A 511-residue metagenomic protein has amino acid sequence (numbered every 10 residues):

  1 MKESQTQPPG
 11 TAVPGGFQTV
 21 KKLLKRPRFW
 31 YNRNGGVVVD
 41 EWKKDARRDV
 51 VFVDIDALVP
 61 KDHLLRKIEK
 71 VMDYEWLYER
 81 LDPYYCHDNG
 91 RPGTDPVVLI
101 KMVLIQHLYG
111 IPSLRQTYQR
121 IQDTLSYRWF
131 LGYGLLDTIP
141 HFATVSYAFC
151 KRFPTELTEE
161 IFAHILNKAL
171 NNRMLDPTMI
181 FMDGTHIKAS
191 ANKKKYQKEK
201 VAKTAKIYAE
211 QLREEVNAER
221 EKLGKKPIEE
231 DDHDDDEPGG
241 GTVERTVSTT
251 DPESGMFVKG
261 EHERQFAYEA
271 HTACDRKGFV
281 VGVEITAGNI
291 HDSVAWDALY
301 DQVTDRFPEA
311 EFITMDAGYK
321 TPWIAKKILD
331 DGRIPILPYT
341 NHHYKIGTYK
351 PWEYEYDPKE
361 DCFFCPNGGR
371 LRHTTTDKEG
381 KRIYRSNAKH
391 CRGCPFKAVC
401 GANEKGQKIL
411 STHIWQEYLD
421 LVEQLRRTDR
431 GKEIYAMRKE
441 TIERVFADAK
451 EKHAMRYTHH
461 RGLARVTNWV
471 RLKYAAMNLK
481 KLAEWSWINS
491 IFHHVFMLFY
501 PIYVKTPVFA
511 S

Functional and structural regions predicted by a protein language model:
E3-R28, T506-P507: Positively charged N-terminal leader segments that act as targeting/secretion signals
V20-V51, K203, L212, I336: Short, flexible loop/hinge motifs at secondary-structure junctions
G36-M72, H87: Positively charged, structured surface patches that bind polyanionic biopolymers
E41, G110-Q122, L135-S511: Anion-binding and metal-coordination hotspots
D54, V98-L104, T144, A148 (+1 more regions): A general alpha-helix detector
K61-L104, Y109-G110, H413: Basic, short loop/linker segments at the boundary and entry of helix-turn-helix/winged-helix-like folds
G90-R91, G132-T138: A Lys/Arg-rich helix-loop hairpin that forms a DNA/phosphate-binding surface
Y127-L131: Short amphipathic alpha-helical interface patches used for protein-protein assembly/oligomerization
